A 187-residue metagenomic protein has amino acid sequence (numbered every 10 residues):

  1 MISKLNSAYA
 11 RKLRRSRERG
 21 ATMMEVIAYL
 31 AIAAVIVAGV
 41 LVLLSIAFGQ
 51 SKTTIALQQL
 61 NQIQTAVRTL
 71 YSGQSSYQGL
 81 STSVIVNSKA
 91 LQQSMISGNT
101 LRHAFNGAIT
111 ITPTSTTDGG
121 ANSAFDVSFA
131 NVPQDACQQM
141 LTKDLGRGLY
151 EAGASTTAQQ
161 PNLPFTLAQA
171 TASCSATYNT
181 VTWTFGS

Functional and structural regions predicted by a protein language model:
M1-R19: N-terminal leader/signal peptides at the extreme start of proteins
S16, L43, V127: Short, flexible active-site loop motifs that bind/organize anionic cofactors or intermediates
G20-V26, Q59: Residue-level recognition of specific faces of alpha-helices
M24-V26, A33-S51: C-terminal juxtamembrane segment of a hydrophobic transmembrane alpha-helix
A31, V35, S72-S75: Residues in soluble alpha-helical coiled-coils and helical-bundle/repeat scaffolds
S45-N87: Membrane-proximal N-terminal amphipathic helix
S72-S187: Periplasmic/extracellular, small/polar-rich flexible segments of pilin-like filament-forming proteins
